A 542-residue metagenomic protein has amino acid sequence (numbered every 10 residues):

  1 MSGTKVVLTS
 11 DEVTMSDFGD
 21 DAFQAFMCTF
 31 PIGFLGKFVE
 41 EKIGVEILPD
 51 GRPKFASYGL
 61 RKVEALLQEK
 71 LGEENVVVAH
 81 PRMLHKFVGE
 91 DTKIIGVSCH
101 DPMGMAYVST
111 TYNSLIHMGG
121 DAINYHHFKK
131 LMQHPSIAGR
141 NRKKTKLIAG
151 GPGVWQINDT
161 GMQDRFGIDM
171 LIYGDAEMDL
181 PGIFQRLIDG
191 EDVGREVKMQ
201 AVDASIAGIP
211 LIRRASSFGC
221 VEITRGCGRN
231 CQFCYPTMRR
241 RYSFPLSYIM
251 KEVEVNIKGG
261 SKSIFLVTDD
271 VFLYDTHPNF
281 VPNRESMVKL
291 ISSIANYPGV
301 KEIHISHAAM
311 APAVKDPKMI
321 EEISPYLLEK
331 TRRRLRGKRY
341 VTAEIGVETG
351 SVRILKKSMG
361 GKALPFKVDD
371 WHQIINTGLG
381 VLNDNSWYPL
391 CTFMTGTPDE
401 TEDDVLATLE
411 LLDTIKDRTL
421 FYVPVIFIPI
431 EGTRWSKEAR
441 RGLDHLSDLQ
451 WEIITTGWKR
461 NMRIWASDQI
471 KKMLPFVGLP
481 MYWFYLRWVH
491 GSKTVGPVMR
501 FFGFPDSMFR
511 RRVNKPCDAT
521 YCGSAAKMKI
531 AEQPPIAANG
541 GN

Functional and structural regions predicted by a protein language model:
S2-G36, E90, T455-N542: Radical SAM enzyme core and accessory elements
S2-V13, D203-T237, M250, E254-K258 (+2 more regions): N-terminal pre-triad scaffold of radical SAM enzymes
L8, V255-Y388, T395-T397: Conserved SAM/AdoMet-binding glycine-rich loop
A22-D50, P102-K130, K357-K367, D448-K459: A solvent-exposed, charged loop/short amphipathic helix patch at secondary-structure junctions
E41-G72: Short, charged N-terminal beta->alpha structural module
G59, V77-I209: Glycine-rich beta-alpha loop elements in corrinoid/cobalamin-binding modules across cobalamin-dependent enzymes
M103-Y107, T268-N279, V314, V347-G360 (+3 more regions): Flexible glycine/acidic-rich beta-alpha junction loops that bind and position SAM and/or redox cofactors in anaerobic
N158-F166, I320-I323, D399-D413: Catalytic cores of alpha/beta
